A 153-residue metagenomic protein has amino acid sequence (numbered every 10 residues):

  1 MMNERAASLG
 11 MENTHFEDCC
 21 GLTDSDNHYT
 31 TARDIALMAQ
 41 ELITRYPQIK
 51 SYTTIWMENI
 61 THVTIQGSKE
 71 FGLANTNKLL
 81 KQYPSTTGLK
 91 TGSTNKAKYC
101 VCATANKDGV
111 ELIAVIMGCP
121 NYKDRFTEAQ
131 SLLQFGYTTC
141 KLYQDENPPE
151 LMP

Functional and structural regions predicted by a protein language model:
M1-H15: Short, charged, amphipathic alpha-helices and their helix-cap/turn boundaries
M11-H15, D24-P153: Domain-terminus/edge residues, biased toward the C-terminal soluble/receptor-binding domains of extracytoplasmic
